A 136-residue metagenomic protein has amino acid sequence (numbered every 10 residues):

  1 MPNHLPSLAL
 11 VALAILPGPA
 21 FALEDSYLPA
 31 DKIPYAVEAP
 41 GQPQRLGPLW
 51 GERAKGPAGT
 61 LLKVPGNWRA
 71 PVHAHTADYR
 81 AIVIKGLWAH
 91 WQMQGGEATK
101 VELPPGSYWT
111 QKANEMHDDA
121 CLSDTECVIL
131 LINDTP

Functional and structural regions predicted by a protein language model:
M1-A9: Bacterial N-terminal signal peptides that target proteins for export
L8-P17: Bacterial N-terminal signal peptides
A20-A58, V101: A short, N-terminal "cap"/entry segment at the start of jelly-roll beta-barrel domains of the cupin/DSBH fold
P48, G59-K63, R80, K100 (+2 more regions): Conserved hydrophobic/aromatic beta-strand scaffold that supports enzyme active sites
A54, W88, G95-N114: Short acidic-glycine-tyrosine-enriched beta hairpin
A58-H75, L103, K112-A113: Conserved short histidine dyad/triad with adjacent acidic residue
P65-G66, H75-G95: Glycine- and acidic-residue-biased ligand/ion/polar-headgroup-sensing regions
A113-P136: Ligand-binding loop in jelly-roll beta-barrel domains
